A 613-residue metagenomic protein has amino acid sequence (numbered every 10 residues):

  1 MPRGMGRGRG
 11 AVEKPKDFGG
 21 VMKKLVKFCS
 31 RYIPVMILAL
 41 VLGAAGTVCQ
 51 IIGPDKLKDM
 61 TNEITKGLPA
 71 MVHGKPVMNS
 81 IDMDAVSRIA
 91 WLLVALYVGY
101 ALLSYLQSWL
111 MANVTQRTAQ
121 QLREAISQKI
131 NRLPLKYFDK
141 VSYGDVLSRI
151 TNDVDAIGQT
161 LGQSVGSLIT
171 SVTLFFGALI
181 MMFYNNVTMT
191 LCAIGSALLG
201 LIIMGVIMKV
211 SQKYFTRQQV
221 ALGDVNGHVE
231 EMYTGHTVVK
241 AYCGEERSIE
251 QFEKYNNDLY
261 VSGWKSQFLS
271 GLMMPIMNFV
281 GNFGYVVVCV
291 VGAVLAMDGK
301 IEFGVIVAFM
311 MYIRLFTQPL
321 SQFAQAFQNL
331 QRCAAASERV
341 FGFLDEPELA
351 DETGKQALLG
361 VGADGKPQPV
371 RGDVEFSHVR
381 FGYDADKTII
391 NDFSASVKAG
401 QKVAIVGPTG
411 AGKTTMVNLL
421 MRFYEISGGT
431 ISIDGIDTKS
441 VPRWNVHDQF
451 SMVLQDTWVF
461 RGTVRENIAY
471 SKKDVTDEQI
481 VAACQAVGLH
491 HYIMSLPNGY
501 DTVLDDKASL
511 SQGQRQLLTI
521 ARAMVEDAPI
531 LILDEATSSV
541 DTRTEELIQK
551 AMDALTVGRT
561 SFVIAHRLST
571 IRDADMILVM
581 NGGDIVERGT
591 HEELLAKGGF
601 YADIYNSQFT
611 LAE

Functional and structural regions predicted by a protein language model:
R3-E13, L68, Q116, E124-S148 (+9 more regions): Short intracellular "coupling" helices and adjacent cytoplasmic loop segments at the cytosolic face of multi-pass
G20, C29, M111, N131-F175 (+1 more regions): Juxtamembrane loop-to-helix connectors within ABC transporter transmembrane domains
K23-V26, P34-D59, L93, S108-A112 (+4 more regions): Alpha-helical segments in transporter systems
R31, V35-V48, G99, Q163-R217 (+2 more regions): Transmembrane helices of ABC transporter permease
M36-L103, F183-T188, G299-F303: Transmembrane helix-loop-helix hairpins at lipid-water interfaces of multipass membrane proteins, especially the type-1
L135-K136, V154-L161, V165, I169 (+5 more regions): An intracellular "coupling" helix at the cytosolic face of ABC transporter transmembrane type-1 domains
M181-G195, K265-R339, F343-L344: Helix-loop-helix
L358-E613: ABC-type nucleotide-binding domain
